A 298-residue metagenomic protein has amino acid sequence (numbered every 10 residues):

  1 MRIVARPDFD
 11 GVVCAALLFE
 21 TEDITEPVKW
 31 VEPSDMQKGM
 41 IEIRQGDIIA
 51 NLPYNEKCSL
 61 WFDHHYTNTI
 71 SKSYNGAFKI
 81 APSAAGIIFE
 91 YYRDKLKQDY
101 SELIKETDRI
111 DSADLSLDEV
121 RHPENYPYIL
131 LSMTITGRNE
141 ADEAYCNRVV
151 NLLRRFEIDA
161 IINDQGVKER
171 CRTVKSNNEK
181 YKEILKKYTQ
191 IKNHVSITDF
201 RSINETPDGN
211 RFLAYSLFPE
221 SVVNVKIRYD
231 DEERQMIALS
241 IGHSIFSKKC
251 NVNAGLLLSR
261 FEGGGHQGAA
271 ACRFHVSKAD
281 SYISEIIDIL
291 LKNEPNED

Functional and structural regions predicted by a protein language model:
M1-T136, E140, T189-V195, S202 (+3 more regions): Replace "Mg2+/Mn2+-dependent" with "divalent metal-dependent
D118, L130-R211: Glycine-rich, Lys/Arg-enriched anion-binding loops that position phosphate/diphosphate groups for phosphoryl
